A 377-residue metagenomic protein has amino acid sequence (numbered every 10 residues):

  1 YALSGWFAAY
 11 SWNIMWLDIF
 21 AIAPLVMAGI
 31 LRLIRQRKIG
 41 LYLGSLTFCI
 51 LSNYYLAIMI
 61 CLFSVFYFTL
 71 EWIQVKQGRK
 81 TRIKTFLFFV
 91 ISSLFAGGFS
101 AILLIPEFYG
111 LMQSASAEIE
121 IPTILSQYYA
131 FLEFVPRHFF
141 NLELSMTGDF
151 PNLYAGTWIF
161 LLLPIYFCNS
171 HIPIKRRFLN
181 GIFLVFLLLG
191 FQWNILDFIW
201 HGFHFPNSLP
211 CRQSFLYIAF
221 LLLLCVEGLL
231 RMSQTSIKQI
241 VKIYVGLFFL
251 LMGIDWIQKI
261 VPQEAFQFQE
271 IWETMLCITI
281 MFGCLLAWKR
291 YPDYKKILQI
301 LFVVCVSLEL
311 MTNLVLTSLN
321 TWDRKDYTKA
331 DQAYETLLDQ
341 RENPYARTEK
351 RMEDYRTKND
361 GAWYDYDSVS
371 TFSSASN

Functional and structural regions predicted by a protein language model:
Y1-M27, I34, I50-I60, D149-I159 (+4 more regions): Membrane-interface micro-motifs in multi-pass membrane enzymes
Y1-Q74, F88-F108, Q113, L247-D255 (+1 more regions): Membrane-embedded helix bundles of polyisoprenyl
I22-I34, L62-L70, F160-F167, I218-S233 (+1 more regions): Transmembrane alpha-helical segments
I34-R37, I73-G78, L111, A115 (+5 more regions): Membrane-interfacial segments
R37, L56, F178-F198, H204-A330: Contiguous transmembrane helix-bundle modules in multi-pass membrane proteins
T85-I174, L179, F186, W193-H204 (+3 more regions): Periplasmic/ER-lumenal interhelical loops and adjacent helix-loop junctions in multi-pass membrane proteins
M112-I124, N313-T336: N-terminal hydrophobic targeting segments that direct proteins to the cell envelope
C305-K325, L338-N377: Extracytoplasmic/lumenal acceptor-recognition loop(s) of multi-pass membrane glycoenzymes
